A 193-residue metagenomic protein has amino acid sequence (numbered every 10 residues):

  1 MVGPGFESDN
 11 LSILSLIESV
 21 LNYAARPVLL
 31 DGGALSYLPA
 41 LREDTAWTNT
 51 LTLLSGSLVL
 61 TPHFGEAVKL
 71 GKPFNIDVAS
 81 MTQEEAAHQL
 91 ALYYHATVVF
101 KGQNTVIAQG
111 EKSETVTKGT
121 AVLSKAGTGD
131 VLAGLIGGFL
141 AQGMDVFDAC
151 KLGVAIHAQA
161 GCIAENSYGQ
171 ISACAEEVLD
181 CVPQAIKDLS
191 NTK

Functional and structural regions predicted by a protein language model:
M1-T117: Glycine-rich phosphate/dinucleotide-binding loop and adjoining beta-alpha-beta core of small-molecule
F6-E7, A126, M144, Y168 (+1 more regions): Hydrophobic alpha-helical scaffolding
K69-K72, K125-I156: Short, small-residue alpha-helix embedded
I76-Q83, G143-D148, G169-I171: Short, charged, surface-exposed loops that flank catalytic or proteolytic processing sites
T82-A91, V146-G161, A175-P183: Short, well-structured alpha-helical segments that form the helix of a local strand-helix-strand
T115-G127: Short pre-catalytic strand/loop immediately N-terminal to key active-site residues, enriched for Gly-Thr
G161-K193: Charged C-terminal helix
